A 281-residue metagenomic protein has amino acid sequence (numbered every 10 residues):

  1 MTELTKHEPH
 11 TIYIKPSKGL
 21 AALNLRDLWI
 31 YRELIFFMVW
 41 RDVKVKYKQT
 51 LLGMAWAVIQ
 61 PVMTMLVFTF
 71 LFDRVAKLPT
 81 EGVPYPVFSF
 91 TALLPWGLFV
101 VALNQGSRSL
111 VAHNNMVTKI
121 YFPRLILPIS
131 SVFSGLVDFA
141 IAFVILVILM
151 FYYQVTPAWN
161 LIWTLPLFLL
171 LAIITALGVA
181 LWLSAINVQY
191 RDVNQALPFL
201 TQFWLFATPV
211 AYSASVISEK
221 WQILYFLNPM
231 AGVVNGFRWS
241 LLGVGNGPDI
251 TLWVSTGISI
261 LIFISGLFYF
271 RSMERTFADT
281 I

Functional and structural regions predicted by a protein language model:
M1-I281: Hydrophobic transmembrane alpha-helices and immediately adjacent juxtamembrane helices of multi-pass inner-membrane
